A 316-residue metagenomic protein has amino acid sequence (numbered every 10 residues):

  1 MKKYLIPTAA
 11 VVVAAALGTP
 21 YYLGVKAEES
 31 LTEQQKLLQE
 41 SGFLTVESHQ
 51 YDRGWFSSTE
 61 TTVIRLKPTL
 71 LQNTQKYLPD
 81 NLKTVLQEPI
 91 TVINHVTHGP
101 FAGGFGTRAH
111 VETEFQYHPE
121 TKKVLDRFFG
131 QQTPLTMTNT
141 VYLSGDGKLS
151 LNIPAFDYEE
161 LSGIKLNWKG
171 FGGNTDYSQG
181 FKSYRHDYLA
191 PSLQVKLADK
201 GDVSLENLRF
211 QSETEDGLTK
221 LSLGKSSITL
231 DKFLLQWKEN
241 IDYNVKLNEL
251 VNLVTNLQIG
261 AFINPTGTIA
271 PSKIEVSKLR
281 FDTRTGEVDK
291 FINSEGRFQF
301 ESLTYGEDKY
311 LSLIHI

Functional and structural regions predicted by a protein language model:
M1-Y4: Positively charged n-region of N-terminal signal peptides that target proteins for export
I6-P20: Hydrophobic membrane-insertion alpha-helices, especially the h-region of bacterial N-terminal signal peptides
P7, Y21-I314: Glycine-rich, small/hydroxylated-residue low-complexity segments
